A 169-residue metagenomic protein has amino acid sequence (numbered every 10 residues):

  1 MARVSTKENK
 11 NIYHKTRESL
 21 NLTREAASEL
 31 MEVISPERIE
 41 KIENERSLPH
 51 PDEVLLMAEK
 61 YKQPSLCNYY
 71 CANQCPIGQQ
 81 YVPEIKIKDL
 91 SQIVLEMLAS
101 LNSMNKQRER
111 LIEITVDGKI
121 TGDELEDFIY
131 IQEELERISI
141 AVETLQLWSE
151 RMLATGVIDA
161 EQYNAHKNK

Functional and structural regions predicted by a protein language model:
M1-S19: A short, Lys/Arg-rich alpha-helix, primarily the initiator
S19-K41: Short alpha-helical DNA-recognition segment
M31, I42-E43, E53, Y61: DNA major-groove recognition helix of helix-turn-helix
D52-Y70: DNA major-groove recognition helix of helix-turn-helix/homeodomain DNA-binding modules
Y70-A99, M152-K169: Short, charged recognition helix plus adjacent turn of helix-turn-helix-like nucleic-acid-binding domains
K86-D89, K106, I112-F128: Acidic, glycine-anchored loop motifs typical of Ca2+
L95-N105, I129-E143: Generic structural signal for well-ordered, non-transmembrane alpha-helical segments in soluble/cytosolic regions
